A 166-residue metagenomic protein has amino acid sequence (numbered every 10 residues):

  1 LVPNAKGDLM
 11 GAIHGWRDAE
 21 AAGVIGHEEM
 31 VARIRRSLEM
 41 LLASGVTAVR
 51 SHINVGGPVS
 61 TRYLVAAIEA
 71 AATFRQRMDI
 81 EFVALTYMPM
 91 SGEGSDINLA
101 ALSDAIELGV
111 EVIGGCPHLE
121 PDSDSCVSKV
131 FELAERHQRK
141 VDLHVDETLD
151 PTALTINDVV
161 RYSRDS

Functional and structural regions predicted by a protein language model:
L1-M30, D104, H137, T155-S166: Active-site gating loops and adjacent loop-to-helix segments of metal-dependent hydrolytic enzymes
L1-V2, I53-G57, F82-M90, D142-L149 (+1 more regions): N-terminal-biased segments
P3, V24-R35, T61, L99 (+2 more regions): Electropositive phosphate-/nucleotide-binding environments in soluble metabolic enzymes
K6-G11, R36-L41, A100-S103, F131-L133: Short hydrophobic/aromatic-rich motifs at helix boundaries and adjacent loops
H14-V24, R33-R62, R75-M88, L108-E120 (+1 more regions): Divalent metal-dependent hydrolysis catalytic cores, especially in the metallo-beta-lactamase
R62-F74, E93-S166: Histidine/acidic residue-rich metal-binding segments in metalloenzymes
